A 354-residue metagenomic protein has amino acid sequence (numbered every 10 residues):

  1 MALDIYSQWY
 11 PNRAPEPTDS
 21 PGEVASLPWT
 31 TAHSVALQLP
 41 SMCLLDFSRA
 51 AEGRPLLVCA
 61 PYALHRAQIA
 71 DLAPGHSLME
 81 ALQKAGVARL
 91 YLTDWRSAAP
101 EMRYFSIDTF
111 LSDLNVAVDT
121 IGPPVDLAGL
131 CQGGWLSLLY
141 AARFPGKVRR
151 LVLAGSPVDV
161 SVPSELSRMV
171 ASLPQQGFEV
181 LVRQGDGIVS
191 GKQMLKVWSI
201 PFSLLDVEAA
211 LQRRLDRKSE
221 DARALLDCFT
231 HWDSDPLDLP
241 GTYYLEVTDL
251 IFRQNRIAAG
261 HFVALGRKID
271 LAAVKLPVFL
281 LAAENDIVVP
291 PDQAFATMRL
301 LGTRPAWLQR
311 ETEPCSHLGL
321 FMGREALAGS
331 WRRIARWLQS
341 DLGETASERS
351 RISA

Functional and structural regions predicted by a protein language model:
A2-Y6, G122-P123, L136-T242: Alpha/beta-hydrolase-fold enzymes
P21-A99: Short, surface-exposed "cap/lid" segments of acyl-processing enzymes
M102-T120: Alpha/beta-hydrolase active-site loop
A128-S137: Gly/Ala-rich beta-loop-alpha elbow adjacent to hydrolase catalytic centers
V274, L280-A282, D286: Short beta-strand/loop motif that positions the catalytic acidic residue of the alpha/beta-hydrolase fold
I287-Q293: Conserved alpha/beta-hydrolase "acid-adjacent" motif
M298-L318: Catalytic histidine neighborhood in serine/cysteine hydrolases with alpha/beta-hydrolase-type architecture
P314-G329: Catalytic histidine-centered segment of alpha/beta-hydrolase-like enzymes
